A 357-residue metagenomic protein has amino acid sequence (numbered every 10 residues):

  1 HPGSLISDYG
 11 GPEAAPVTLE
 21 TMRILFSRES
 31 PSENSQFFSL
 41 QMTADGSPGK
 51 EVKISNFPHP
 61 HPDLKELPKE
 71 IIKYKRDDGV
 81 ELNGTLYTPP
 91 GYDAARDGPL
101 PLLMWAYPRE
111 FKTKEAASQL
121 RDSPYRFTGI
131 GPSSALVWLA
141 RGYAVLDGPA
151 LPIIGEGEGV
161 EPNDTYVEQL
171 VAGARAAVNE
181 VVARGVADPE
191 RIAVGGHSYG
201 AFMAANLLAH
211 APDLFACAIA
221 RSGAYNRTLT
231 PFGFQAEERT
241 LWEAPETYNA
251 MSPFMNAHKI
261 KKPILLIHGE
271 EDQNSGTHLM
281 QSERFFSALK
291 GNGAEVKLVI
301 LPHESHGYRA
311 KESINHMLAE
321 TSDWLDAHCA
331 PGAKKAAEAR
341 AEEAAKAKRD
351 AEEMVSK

Functional and structural regions predicted by a protein language model:
H1-A95, S133-L136, A140: Non-catalytic accessory segments flanking enzyme active sites
E29, W105-R109, S198-A201, G269: Glycine-rich His-Gly loop
N34, D97-P99, P189, G293: Short secondary-structure junction motifs
P68-E70, V80, L100, D188 (+1 more regions): Exposed loop/turn and edge beta-strand positions of beta-sandwich/beta-sheet ligand-binding modules
T88, R96-E110: Short beta-strand element of the alpha/beta-hydrolase
Y92-A94, K112, Q273-N274: Short beta-strands and strand-coil junctions in structured, solvent-facing domains, enriched
E110-K112, V145: Serine-hydrolase catalytic-loop signature spanning alpha/beta hydrolases and amidase-signature enzymes
Q119-K357: Active-site-proximal cap/loop segments of hydrolase catalytic domains
